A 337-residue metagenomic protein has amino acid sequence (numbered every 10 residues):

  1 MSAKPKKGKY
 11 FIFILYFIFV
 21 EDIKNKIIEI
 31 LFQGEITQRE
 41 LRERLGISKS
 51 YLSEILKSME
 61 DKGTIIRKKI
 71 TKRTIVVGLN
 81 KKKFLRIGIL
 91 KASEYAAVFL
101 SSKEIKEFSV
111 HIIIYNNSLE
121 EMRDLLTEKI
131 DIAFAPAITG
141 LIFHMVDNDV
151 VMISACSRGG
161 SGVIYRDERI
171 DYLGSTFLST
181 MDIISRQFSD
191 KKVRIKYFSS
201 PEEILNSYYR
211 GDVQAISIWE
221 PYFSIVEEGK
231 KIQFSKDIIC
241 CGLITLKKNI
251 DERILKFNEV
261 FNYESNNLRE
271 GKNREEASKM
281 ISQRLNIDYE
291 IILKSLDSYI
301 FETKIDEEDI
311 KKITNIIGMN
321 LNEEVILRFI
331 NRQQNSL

Functional and structural regions predicted by a protein language model:
K7-E120, T127-K129, Q283-N286, S298-L337: N-terminal hydrophobic or amphipathic helices and topogenic motifs
K81, A155-R166, E227-I250, I254-S265 (+2 more regions): Periplasmic-binding protein-like
K81, L126-E128, H144-V150: Glycine-rich loop at the start of a catalytic domain that most often binds anionic cofactors/ligands
L85-E104, G159-S224, C240, S278: Bilobed "Venus flytrap"/periplasmic-binding protein-like clamshell domains and structurally analogous long
I112-D124, P136-I138, R194-Y209: Short helix-initiation/N-cap motifs at beta->coil->alpha
I130-A137, M152, V213-W219: Paired acidic/hydrophobic, glycine-rich loop segments that form the ligand-binding mouth/hinge of periplasmic-binding
S200-S282: Pocket-lining segment of extracytoplasmic ligand-binding domains
R253-L321: Secondary-structure end/capping motifs
